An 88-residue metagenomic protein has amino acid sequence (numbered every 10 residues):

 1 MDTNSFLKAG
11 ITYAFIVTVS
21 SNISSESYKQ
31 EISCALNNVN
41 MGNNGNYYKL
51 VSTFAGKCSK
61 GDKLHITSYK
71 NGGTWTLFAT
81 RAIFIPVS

Functional and structural regions predicted by a protein language model:
M1-S88: Extracellular jelly-roll beta-sandwich "head" domains, especially the C-terminal globular C1q domain
